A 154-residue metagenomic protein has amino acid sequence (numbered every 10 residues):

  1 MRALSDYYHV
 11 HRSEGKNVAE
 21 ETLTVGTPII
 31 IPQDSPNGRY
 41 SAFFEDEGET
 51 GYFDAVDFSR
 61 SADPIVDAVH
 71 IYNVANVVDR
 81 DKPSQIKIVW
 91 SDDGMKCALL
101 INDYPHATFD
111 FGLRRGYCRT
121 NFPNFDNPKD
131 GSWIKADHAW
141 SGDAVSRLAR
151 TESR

Functional and structural regions predicted by a protein language model:
A3-L23, Y52-D79, A107-G131, G142-R154: Surface-exposed loop/turn elements that mediate protein-protein interactions on large endomembrane-trafficking
H11-S13, N17-R39, F43-G48, V89-G94 (+2 more regions): Blade-terminus and WD-like Trp-Asp/Gly-His loop motifs, strongest in beta-propeller folds
F43-G48, A55-F58, L100-D103: Beta-strand C-termini and the immediately following turn/loop, strongest in propeller blades
N76-S91: Short linear interaction motifs
I86, D92-D93, I101-Y117: Extended alpha-helical scaffolding segments
